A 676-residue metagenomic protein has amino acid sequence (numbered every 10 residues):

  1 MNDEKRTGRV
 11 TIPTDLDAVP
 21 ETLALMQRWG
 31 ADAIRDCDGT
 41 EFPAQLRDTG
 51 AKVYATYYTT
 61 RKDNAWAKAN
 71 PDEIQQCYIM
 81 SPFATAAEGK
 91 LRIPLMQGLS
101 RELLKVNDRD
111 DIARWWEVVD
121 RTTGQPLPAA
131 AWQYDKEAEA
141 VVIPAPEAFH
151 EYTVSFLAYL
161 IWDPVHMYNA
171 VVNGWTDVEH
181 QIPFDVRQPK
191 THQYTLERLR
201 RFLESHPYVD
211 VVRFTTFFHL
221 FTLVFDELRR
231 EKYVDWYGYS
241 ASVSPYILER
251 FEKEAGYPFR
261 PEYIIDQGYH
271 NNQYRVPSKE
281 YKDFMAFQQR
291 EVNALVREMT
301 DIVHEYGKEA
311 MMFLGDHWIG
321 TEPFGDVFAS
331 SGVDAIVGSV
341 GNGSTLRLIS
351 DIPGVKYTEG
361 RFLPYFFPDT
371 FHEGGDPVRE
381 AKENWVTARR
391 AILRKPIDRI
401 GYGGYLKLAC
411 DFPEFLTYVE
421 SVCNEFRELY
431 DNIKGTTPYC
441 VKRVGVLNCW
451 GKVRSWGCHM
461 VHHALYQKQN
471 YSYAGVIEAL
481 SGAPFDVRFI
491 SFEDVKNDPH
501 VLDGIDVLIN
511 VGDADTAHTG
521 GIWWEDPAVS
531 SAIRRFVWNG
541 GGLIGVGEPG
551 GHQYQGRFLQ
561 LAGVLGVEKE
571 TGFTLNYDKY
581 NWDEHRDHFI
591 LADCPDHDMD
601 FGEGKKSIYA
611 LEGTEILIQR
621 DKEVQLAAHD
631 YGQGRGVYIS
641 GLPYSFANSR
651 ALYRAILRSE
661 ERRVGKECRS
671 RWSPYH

Functional and structural regions predicted by a protein language model:
N2-R61, A65-S100: Noncatalytic N-terminal accessory/assembly modules of large enzymes
G8-D15, G30-C37, V172-Q193, V276-N293 (+8 more regions): The substrate-binding groove and active-site-proximal loops of carbohydrate-active enzymes, especially glycoside
V10-L23, D38-E41, M312-T321, I477-V501: A short, well-structured beta->alpha microelement
T11, D17-Y54, R198-T215, A335-I336 (+3 more regions): Catalytic domains of carbohydrate-active enzymes, especially glycoside hydrolases
L46, W66-A67, L199-R200, D210-F217 (+12 more regions): Hydrophobic targeting/anchoring helices
D72-S330, L348, K434: Polysaccharide-binding and catalytic clefts of secreted carbohydrate-active enzymes
T519-H597: A glycine-rich, often tryptophan-bearing local segment used as a flexible ligand/cofactor-contacting loop or short
A610-E623: Short, Gly/Ser/Thr-enriched beta-strand-loop segments that form substrate-interacting elements of hydrolase/peptidase
